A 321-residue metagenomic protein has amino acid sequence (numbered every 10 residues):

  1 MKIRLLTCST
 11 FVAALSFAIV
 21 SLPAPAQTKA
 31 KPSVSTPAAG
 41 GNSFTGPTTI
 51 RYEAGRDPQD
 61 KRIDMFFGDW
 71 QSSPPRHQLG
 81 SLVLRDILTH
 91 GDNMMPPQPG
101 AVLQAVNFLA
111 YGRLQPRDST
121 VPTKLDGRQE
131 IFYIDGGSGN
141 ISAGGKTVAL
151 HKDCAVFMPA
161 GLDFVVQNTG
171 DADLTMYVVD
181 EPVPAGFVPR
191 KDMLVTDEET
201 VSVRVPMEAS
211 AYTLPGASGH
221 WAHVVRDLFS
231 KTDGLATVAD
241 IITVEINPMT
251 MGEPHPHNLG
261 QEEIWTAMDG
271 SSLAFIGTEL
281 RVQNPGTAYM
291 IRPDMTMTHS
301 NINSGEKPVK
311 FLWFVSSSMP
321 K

Functional and structural regions predicted by a protein language model:
M1-F11: Bacterial N-terminal signal peptides that target proteins for export
S9-V20: Bacterial N-terminal signal peptides
A18, P23-T28: Boundary at the C-terminal end of the N-terminal hydrophobic targeting segment
T28-A105, G186-D240, K321: A short, N-terminal "cap"/entry segment at the start of jelly-roll beta-barrel domains of the cupin/DSBH fold
T89-Q98, F108-L125, F229, I242-L259: Conserved short histidine dyad/triad with adjacent acidic residue
G127-N140, G144, G260-L273, G277: Glycine- and acidic-residue-biased ligand/ion/polar-headgroup-sensing regions
G145-A160, T278-D294: Short acidic-glycine-tyrosine-enriched beta hairpin
K152-C154, A160-G186, P293-P320: Ligand-binding loop in jelly-roll beta-barrel domains
